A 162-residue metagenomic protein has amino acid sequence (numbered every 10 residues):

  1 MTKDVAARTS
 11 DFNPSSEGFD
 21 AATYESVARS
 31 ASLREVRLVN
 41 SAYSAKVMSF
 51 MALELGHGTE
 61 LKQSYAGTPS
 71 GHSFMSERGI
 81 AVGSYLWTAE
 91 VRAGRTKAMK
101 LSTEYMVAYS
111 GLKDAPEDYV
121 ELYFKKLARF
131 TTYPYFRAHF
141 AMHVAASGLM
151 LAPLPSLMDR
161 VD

Functional and structural regions predicted by a protein language model:
M1-L127, A138-D162: N-terminal intrinsically disordered, cationic/polar leader segments that include organellar targeting peptides
T132-Y133, H139: Helix-rich interaction surfaces within compact, conserved domain-sized segments that mediate assembly or partner
